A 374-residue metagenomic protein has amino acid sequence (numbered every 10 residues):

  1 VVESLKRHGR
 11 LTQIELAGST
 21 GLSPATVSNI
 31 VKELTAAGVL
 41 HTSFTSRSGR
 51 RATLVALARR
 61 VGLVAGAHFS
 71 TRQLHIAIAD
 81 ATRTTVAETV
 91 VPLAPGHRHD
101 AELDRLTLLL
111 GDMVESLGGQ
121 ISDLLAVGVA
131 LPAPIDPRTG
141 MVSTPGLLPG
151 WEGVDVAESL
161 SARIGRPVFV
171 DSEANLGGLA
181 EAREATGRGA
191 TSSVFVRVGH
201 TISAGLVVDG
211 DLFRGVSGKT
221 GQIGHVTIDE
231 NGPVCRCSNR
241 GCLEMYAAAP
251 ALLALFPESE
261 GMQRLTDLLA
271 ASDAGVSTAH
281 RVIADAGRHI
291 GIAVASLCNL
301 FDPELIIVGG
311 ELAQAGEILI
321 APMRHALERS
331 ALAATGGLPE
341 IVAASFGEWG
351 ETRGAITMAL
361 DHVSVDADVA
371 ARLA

Functional and structural regions predicted by a protein language model:
V2-T45, R51, A56-S122, T186 (+2 more regions): ATP-binding/phosphotransfer module of carbohydrate and carboxylate kinases, centering on a glycine-rich
T42, V168-S172, L206: General beta-strand structural signal in soluble alpha/beta enzymes
L54, V64-H68, L124-G128, S193-R197 (+2 more regions): Short glycine-aspartate micro-motif
D80, P137, V207: Short, acidic, Ser/Thr-enriched surface-loop or helix-capping motifs
T85, T89-S192, I318-R329: Glycine-rich phosphate-binding loop and adjoining helix at the ATP-binding site of ATP-dependent phosphoryl-transfer
L131, S172, V198-H200, A249 (+1 more regions): Short secondary-structure boundary segments
P134-P137, N175-G178, S203-A204, F213 (+2 more regions): Short, active-site-adjacent cap segments at secondary-structure transitions
A190-Y246: Glycine-rich phosphate-binding loop of actin/hexokinase-like ATP-binding domains
